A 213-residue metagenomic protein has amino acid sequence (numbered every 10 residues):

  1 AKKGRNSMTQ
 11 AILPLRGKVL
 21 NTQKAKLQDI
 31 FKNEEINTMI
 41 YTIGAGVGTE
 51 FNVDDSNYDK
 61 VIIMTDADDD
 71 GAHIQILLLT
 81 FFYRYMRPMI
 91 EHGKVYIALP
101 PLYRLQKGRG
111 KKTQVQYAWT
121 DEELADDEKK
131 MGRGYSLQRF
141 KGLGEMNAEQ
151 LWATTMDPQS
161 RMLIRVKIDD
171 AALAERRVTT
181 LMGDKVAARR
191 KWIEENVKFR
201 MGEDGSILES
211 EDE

Functional and structural regions predicted by a protein language model:
A1-E213: Conserved phosphate-chemistry cores used by DNA topoisomerases
